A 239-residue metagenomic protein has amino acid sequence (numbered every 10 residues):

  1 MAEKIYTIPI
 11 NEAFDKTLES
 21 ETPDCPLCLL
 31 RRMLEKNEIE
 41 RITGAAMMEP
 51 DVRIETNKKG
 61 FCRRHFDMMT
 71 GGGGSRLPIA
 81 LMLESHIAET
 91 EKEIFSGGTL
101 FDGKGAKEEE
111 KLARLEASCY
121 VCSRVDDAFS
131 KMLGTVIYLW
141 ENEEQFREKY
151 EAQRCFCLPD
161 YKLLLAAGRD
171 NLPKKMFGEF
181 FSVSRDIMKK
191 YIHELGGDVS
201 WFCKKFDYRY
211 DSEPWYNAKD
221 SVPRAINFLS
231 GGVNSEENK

Functional and structural regions predicted by a protein language model:
M1-K239: Intrinsically disordered, low-complexity regulatory regions of eukaryotic proteins
